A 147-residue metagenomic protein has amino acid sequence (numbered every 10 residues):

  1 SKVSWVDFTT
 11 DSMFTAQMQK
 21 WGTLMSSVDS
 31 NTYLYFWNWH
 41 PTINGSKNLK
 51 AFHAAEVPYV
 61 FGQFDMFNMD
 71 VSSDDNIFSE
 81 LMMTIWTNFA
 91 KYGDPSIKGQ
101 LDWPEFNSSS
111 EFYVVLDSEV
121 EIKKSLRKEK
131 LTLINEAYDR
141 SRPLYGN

Functional and structural regions predicted by a protein language model:
S1-N147: C-terminal helix-and-tail extensions that cap enzymatic domains
